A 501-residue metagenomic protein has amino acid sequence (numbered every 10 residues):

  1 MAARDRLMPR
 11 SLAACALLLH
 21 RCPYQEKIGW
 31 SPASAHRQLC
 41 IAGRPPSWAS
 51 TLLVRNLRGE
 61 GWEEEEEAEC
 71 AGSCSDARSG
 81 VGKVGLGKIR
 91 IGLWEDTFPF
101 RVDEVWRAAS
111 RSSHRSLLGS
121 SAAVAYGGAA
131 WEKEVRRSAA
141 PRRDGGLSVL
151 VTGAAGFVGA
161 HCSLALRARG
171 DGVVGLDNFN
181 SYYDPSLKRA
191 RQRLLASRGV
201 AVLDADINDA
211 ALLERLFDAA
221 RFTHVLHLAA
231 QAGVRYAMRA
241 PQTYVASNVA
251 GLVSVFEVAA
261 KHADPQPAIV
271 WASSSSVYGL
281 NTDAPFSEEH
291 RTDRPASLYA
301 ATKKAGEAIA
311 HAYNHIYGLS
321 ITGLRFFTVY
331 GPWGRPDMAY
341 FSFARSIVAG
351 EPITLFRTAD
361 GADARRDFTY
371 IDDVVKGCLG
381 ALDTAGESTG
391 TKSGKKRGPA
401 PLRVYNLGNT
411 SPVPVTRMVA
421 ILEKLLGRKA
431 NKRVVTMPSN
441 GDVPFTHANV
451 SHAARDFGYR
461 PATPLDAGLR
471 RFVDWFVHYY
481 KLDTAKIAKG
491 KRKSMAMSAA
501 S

Functional and structural regions predicted by a protein language model:
A2-R6, L12-C15, H20-C22, K27-W30 (+11 more regions): N-terminal Rossmann-like NAD(P)+-binding domain of SDR-like oxidoreductases, especially those catalyzing
L39, C70: Cationic, low-complexity basic patches in intrinsically disordered or flexible, solvent-exposed regions
W62-A68: Acidic, Ser/Thr-interspersed intrinsically disordered low-complexity regions
W94, F100, W106-A108, S116-L117 (+5 more regions): C-terminal substrate-binding subdomain of Rossmann-fold SDR/epimerase-dehydratase oxidoreductases
V255, G306, A310, S342-F343 (+2 more regions): Aromatic/hydrophobic pocket-lining residues that form π-stacking "cages" and hydrophobic walls in ligand
A284-P285, P336-A344: A glycine/serine/threonine-rich, flexible loop-to-helix segment that serves as the NAD(P) cofactor-binding "lid"
T328, P332-G334, D363-R366: Heptad-repeat alpha-helical coiled-coil signaling segments
